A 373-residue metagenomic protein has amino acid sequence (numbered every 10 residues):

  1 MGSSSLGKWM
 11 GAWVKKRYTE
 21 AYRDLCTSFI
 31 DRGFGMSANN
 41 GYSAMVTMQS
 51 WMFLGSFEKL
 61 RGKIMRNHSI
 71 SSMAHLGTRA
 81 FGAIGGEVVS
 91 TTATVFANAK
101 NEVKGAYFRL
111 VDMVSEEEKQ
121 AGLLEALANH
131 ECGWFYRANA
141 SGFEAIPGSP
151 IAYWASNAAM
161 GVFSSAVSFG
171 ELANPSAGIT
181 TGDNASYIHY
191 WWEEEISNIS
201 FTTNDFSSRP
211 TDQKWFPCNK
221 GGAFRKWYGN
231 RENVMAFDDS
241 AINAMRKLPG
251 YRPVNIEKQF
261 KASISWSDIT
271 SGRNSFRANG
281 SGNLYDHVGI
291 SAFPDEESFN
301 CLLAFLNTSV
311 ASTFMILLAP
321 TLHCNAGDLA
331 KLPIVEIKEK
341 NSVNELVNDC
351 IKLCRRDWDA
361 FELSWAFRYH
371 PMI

Functional and structural regions predicted by a protein language model:
M1-F206, N230, S240, A244-K247 (+5 more regions): Signature of N6-adenine DNA methyltransferases within the class I
T78-F81, F224, S271: Short beta-turn/strand-loop junction motif enriched in small, turn-promoting residues
G85-A93, P333-V335, D349, L353-R356 (+1 more regions): Acidic/histidine-rich catalytic neighborhood
D205-E257, S265: Contiguous C-terminal substrate-recognition/catalytic subdomains in enzyme active sites
N219, E257-S275, L302-I316: Short Ser/Thr-interspersed hydrophobic loop/turn segments at strand-loop and sheet-helix junctions that line or gate
